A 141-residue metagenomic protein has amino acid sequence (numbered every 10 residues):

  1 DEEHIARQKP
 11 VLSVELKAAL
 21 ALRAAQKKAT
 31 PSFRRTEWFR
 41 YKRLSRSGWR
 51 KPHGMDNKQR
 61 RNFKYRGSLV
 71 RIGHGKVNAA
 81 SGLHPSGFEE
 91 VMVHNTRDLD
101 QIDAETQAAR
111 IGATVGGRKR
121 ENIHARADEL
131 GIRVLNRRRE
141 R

Functional and structural regions predicted by a protein language model:
D1, D56, D98-D103, D128: Acidic-enriched, low-complexity/disordered segments with a strong bias for Aspartate over Glutamate
D1-P85, E140-R141: Intrinsically disordered, Lys/Arg-rich N-terminal extensions and targeting peptides of nucleic-acid-associated proteins
V11-V14, V70, V77, V91-V93 (+3 more regions): Extended aliphatic helical segments
T30, F88-E90, G131: A residue-level signal for beta-strand positions that form part of recognition/binding surfaces within mature
P52, L69, N78, A109-A113 (+1 more regions): Short, low-complexity, polar/charged sequence segments that are solvent-exposed and flexible
S86-A125: Extracellular/luminal Protease-associated
R120-R141: Short, Lys/Arg-rich amphipathic alpha-helical interaction segments that bind nucleic acids or acidic protein surfaces
